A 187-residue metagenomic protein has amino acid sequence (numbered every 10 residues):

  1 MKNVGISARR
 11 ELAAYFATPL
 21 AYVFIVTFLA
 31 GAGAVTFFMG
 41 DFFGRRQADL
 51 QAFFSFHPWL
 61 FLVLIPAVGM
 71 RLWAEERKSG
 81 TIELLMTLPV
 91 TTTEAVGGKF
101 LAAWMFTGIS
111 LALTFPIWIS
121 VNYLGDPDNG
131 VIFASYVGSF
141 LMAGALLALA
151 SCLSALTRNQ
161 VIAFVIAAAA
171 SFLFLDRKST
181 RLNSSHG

Functional and structural regions predicted by a protein language model:
M1-Y22: Aromatic- and glycine-rich beta-strand/loop motifs that create alpha-glucan
A14, E75, T87, I119-Y123 (+1 more regions): Transmembrane helix-loop junction
F28, A163-F174: Central hydrophobic cores of alpha-helical transmembrane segments in multi-pass integral membrane proteins
A34-F37, G44-Q47, A102-I162: Secretory targeting signals
F53-E75: Long, hydrophobic alpha-helical segments
L72-A102: Helix-loop-helix units of permease transmembrane domains in multi-pass membrane transporters, especially ABC
L182-G187: Single conserved hydrophobic/aromatic residue that forms the stacking wall/gate of nucleotide- or nucleobase-binding
